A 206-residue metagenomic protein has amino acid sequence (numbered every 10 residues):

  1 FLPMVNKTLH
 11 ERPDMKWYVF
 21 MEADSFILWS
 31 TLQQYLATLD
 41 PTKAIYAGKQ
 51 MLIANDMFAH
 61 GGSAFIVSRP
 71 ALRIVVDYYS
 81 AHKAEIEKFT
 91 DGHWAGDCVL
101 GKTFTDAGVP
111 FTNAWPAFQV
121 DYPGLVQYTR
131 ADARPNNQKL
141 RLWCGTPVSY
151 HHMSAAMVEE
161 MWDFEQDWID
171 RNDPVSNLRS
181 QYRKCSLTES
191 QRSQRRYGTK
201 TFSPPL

Functional and structural regions predicted by a protein language model:
F1-M15: Active-site-proximal specificity loops/subdomain of glycosyltransferases
H10, D77-S80, A84, A155 (+1 more regions): Generic surface-pattern signal
W17, S25-D106, F118: Conserved catalytic core of nucleotide-sugar-dependent glycosyltransferases
G92, C98, T103-L206: C-terminal catalytic/acceptor-binding lobe
